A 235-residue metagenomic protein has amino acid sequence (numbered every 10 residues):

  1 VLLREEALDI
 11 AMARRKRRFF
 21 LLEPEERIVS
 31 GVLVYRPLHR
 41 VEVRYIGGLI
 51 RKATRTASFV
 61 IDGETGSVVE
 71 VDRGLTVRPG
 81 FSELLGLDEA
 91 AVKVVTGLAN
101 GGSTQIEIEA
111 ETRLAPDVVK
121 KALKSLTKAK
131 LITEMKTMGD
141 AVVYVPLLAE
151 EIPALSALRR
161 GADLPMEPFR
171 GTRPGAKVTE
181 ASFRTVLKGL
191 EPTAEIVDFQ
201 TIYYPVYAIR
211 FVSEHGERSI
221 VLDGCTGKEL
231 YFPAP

Functional and structural regions predicted by a protein language model:
V1-E111, A115-K121, T127-A129, T133-E217 (+1 more regions): Charged, low-complexity helical/coil segments in non-catalytic cytosolic or luminal regions
R218-S219, C225-P235: Acidic, serine/threonine-rich low-complexity disordered tracts
